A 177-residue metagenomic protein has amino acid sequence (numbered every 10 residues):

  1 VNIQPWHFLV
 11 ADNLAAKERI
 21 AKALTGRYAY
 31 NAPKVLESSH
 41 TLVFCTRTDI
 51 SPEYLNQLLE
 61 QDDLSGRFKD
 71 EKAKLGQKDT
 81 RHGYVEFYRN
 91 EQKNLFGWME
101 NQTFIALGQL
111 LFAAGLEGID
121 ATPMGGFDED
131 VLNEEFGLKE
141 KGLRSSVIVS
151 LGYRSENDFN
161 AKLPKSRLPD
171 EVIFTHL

Functional and structural regions predicted by a protein language model:
V1-L177: Acidic, surface-exposed loops and disordered segments
